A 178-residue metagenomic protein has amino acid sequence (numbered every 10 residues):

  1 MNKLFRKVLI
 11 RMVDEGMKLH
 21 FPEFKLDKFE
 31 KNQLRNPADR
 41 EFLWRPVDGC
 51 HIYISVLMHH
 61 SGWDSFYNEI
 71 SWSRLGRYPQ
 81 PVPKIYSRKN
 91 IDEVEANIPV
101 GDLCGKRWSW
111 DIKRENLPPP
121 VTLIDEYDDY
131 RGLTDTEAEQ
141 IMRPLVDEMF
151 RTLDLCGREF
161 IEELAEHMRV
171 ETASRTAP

Functional and structural regions predicted by a protein language model:
M1-M12, L26-P178: Intrinsically disordered, low-complexity regulatory regions enriched in serine/threonine/proline and acidic residues
P22-E23: N-terminal signal-anchor/start-transfer transmembrane helix
